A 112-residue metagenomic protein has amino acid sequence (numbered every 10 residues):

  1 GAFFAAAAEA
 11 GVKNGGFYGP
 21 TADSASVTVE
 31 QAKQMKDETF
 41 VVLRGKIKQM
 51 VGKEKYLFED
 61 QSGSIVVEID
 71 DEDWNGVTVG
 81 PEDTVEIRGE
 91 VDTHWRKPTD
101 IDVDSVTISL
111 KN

Functional and structural regions predicted by a protein language model:
F4-N112: OB-fold and OB-like single-stranded nucleic-acid-recognition modules and their adjacent interaction interfaces
